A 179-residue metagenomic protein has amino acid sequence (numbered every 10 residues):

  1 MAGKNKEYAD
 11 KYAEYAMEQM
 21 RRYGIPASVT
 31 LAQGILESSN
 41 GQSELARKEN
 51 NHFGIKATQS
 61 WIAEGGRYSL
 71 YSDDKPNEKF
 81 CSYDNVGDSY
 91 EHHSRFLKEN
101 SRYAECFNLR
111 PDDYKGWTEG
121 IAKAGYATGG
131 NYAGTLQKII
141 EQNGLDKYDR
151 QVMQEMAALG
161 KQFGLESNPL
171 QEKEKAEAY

Functional and structural regions predicted by a protein language model:
M1-Y179: Catalytic cores of secreted/periplasmic lytic hydrolases that degrade extracellular macromolecules
